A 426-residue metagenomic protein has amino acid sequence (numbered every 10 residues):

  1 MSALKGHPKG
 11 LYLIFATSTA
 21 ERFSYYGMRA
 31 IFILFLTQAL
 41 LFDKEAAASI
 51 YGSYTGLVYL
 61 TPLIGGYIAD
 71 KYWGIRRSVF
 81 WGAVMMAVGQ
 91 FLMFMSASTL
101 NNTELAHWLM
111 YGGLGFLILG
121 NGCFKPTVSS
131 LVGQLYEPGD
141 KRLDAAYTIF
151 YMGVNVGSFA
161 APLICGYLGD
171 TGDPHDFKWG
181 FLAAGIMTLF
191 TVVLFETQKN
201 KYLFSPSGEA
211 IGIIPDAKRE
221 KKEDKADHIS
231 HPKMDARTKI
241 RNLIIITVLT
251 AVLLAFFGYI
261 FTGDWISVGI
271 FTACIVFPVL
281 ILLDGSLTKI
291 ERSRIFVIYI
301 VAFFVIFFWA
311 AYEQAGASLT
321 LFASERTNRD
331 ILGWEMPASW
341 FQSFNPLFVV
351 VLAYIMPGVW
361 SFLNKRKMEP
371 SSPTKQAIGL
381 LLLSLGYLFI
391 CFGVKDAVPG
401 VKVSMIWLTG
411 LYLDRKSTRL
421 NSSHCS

Functional and structural regions predicted by a protein language model:
M1-K9, P138-G139, G166-T320, S324-D330 (+2 more regions): Intracellular loop-helix junctions on the cytosolic face of multi-pass helical membrane proteins
A30-A46, A317-A338: Short amphipathic helix-loop junctions that connect adjacent transmembrane helices in Major Facilitator Superfamily/SLC
G52-A69, S343-M356: Central cavity-lining transmembrane alpha-helices of secondary-active solute carriers, predominantly the Major
V58, D144-L163, G185-T188, N345: Glycine-rich segments within core transmembrane alpha-helices of 12-TM secondary carriers
V84-E104, L381-G400: C-terminal ends and interior cores of transmembrane alpha-helices in multi-pass membrane transporters/permeases
T103-F124, P399-R419: Hydrophobic core of transmembrane alpha-helices in multi-pass small-molecule transporters, especially MFS/SLC-type
L420-C425: Single conserved hydrophobic/aromatic residue that forms the stacking wall/gate of nucleotide- or nucleobase-binding
